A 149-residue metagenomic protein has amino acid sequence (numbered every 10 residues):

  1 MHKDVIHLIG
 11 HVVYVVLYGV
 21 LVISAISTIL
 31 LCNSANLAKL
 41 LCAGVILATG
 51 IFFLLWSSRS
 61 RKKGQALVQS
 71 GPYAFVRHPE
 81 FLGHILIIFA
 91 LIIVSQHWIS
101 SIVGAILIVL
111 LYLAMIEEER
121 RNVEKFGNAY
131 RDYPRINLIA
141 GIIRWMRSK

Functional and structural regions predicted by a protein language model:
M1-Q69, G83-K149: Membrane-anchoring alpha-helices and their flanking helix-loop junctions
S70-V76: A short amphipathic helical element positioned immediately N-terminal to and/or at the very start of a transmembrane
V76-R77, L82-G83: Conserved SAM-binding loop
